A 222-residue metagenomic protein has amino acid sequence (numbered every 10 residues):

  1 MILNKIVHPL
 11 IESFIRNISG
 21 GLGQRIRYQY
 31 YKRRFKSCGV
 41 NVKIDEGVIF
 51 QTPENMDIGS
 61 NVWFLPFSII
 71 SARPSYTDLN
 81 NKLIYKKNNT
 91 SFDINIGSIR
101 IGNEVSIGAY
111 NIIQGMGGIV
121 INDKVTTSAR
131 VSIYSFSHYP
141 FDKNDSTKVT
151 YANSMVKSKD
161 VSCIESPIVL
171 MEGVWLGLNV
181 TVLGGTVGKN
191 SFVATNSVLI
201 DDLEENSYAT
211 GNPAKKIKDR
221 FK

Functional and structural regions predicted by a protein language model:
M1-Q51: Extended, small-residue-rich solenoid/repeat segments and analogous flexible loops that form exposed scaffolds
Q51-I58, W63-V187, N212, R220-F221: Flexible, glycine/small-residue-enriched loop-and-beta-strand segment within the central core of proteins
W175, T181-V182, G188, F192-L199 (+1 more regions): A generic "structured core" feature
S197, P213-K215: A short, acidic, flexible beta-alpha connecting loop/helix-capping segment that sits on the rim of active
D201, K218: Short helix N-cap motif at coil->helix boundaries in the Bergerat
A209: Conserved active-site beta-strand element of glycosyltransferases/polysaccharide synthases
